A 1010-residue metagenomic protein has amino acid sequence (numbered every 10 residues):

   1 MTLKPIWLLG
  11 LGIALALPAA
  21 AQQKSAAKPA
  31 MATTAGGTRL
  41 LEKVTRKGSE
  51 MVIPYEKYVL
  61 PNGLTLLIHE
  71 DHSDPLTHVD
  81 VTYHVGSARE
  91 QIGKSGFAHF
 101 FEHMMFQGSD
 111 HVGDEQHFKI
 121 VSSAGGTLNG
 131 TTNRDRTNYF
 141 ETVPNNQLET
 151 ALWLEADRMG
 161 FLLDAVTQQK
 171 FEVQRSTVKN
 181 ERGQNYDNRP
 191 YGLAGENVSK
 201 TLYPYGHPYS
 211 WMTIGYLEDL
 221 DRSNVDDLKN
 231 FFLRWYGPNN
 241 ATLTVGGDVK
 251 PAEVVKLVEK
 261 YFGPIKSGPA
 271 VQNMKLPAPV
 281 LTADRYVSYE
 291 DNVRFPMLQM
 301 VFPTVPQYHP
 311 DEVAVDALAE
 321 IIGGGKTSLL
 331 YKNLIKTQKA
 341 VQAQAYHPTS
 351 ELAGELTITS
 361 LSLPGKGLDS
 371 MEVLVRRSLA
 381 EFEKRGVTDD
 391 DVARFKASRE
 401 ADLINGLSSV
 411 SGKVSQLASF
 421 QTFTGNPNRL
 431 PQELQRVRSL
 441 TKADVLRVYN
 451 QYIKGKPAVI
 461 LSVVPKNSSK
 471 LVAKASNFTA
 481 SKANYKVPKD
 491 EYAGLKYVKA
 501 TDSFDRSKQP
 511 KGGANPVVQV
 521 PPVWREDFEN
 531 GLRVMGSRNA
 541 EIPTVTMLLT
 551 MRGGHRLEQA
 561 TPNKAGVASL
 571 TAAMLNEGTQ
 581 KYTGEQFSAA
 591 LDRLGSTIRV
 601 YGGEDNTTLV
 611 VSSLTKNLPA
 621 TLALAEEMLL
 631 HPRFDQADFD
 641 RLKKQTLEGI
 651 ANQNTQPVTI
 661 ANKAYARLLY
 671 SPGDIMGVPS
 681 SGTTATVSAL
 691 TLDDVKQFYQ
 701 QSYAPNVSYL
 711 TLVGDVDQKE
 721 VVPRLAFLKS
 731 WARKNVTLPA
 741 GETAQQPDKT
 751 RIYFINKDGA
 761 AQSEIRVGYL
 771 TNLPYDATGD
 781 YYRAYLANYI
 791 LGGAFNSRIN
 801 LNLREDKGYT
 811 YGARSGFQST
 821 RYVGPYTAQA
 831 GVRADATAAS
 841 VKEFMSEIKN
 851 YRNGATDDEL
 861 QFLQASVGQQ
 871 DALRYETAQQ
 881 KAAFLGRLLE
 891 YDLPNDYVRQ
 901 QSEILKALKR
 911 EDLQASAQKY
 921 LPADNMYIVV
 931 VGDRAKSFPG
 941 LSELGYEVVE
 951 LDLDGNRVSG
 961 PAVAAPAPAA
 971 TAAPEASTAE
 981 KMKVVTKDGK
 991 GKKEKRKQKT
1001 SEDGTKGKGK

Functional and structural regions predicted by a protein language model:
M1-L8: Bacterial N-terminal signal peptides that target proteins for export
L8-A16: Bacterial N-terminal signal peptides
A21-L67, K250-E290, K332, P431-R552 (+7 more regions): Proteolytic maturation boundary segments
H69, D74-E90, G96-F100, D114-F161 (+20 more regions): M16 family metallopeptidases and their MPP-like homologs
Q168, R175, K229-Y261, P457 (+4 more regions): Non-catalytic, conformational "gating/processing" segments within enzyme and secreted inhibitor domains
V178-N185, P277-D291, F395-G406, S613-L614 (+3 more regions): Short, conserved secondary-structure transition motifs
D219-N224, L228, V687-T691, V695 (+1 more regions): Alpha-helical scaffold elements lining the catalytic groove of polysaccharide deacetylases
